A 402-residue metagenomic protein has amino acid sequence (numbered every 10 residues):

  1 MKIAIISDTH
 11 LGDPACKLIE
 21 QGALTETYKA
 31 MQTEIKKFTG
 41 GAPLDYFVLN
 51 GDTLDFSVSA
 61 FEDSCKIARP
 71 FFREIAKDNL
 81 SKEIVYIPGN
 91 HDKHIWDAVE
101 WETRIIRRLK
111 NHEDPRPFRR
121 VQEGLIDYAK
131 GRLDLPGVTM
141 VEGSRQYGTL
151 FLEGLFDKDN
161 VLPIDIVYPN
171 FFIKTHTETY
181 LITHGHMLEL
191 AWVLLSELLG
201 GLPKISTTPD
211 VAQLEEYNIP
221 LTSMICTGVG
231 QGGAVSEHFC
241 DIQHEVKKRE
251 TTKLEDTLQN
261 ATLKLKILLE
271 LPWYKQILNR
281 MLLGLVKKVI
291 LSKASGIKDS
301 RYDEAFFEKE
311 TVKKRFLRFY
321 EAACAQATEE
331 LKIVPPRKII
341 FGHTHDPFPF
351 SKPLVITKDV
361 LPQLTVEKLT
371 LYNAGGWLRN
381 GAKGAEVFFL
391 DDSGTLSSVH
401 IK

Functional and structural regions predicted by a protein language model:
M1-K402: Extended recognition/assembly regions associated with phosphoester-bond processing machinery
